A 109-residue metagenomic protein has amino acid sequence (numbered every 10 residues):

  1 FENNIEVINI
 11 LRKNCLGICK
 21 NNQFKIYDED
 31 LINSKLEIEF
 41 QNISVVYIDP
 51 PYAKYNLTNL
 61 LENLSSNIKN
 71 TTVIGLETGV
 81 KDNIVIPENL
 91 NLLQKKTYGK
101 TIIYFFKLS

Functional and structural regions predicted by a protein language model:
F1-S109: Class I S-adenosyl-L-methionine-dependent methyltransferase catalytic core
